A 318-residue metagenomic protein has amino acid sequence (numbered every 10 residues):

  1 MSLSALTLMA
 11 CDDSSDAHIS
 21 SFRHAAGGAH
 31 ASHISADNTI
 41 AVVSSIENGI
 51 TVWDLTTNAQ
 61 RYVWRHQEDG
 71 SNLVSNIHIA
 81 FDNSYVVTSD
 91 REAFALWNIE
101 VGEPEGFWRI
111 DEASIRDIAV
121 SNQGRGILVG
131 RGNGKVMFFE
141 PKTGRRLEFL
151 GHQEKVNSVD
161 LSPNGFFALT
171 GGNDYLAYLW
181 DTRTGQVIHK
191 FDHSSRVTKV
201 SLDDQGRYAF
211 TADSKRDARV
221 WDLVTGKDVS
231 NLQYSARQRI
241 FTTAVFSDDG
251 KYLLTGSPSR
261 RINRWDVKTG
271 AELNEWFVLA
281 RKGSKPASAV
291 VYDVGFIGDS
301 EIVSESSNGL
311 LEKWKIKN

Functional and structural regions predicted by a protein language model:
M1-S2: Sec-dependent signal peptide recognition, specifically the positively charged N-region followed immediately by
A5-N318: WD40-repeat beta-propeller superdomains and closely related acidic/aromatic-rich repeat-like regions
